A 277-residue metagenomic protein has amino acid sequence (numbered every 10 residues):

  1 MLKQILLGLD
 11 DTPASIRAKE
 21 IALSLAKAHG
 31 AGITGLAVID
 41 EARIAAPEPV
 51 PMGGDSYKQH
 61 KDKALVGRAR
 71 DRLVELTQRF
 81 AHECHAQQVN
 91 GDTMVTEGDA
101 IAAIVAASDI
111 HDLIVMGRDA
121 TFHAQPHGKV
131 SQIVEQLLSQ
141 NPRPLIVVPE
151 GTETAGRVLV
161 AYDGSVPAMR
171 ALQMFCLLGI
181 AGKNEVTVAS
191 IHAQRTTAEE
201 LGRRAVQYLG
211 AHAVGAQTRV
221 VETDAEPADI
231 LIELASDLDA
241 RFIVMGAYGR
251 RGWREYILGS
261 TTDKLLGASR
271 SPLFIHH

Functional and structural regions predicted by a protein language model:
M1-H60, Q140, E153-V221, A240: Small/aliphatic-rich secondary-structure junction motif
S15, K19, A26, T93 (+2 more regions): Gly/Ser-rich helix-loop-strand patches that form or flank binding pockets for ribonucleotide-derived cofactors
A18, A22, F80, I104 (+4 more regions): Aromatic/hydrophobic pocket-lining residues that form π-stacking "cages" and hydrophobic walls in ligand
D40-R43, G67, V74-I114, H212-I243 (+2 more regions): Structural beta-alpha unit
S56-R72: A short acidic, glycine-rich active-site loop that binds or catalyzes chemistry on phosphate/adenosine moieties
E97, P149, H192, E222 (+1 more regions): Residues at the C-termini of beta-strands that transition into short coil/loop
F122-A124, A193-T197, D224-A225, R251: Short, small-residue-enriched loops and turns at beta-alpha junctions that line or gate enzyme active sites
